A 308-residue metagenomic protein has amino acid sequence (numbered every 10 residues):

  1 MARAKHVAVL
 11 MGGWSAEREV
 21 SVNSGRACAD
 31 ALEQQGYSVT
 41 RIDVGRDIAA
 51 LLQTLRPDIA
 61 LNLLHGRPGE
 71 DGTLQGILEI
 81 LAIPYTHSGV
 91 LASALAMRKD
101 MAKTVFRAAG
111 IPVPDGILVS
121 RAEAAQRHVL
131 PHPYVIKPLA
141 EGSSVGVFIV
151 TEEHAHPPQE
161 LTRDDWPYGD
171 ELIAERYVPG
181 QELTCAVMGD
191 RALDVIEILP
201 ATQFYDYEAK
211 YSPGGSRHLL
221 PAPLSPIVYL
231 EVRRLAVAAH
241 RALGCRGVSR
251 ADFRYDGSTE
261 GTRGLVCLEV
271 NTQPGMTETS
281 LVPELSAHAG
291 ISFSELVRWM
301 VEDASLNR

Functional and structural regions predicted by a protein language model:
M1-L91, L95-M97, M101, A108 (+3 more regions): ATP-binding N-terminal substructure of ATP-dependent carboxylate-amine bond-forming enzymes
M1-M11, V39, T54, L95-G180: Active-site nucleotide/adenylate-binding loops and adjacent lid/helix of ATP-dependent enzymes
A2, P226-R308: ATP-dependent carboxylate activation and anion-phosphoryl transfer catalytic cores that bind Mg-ATP to form
T54-P57, H128-P131, D190, G257-V266: A short, glycine/Asx- and small/polar-enriched loop/turn that sits immediately N-terminal to a beta-strand
L74-E79, F204-S212, T272: Short, flexible, mixed-charge acidic loops at enzyme active sites
V119, V147-E153, V187-G189, D256 (+2 more regions): Short beta-strand-to-turn element immediately C-terminal to the catalytic PLP-Schiff-base lysine in fold type I
A155-R234, T262-V266: Phosphate-binding site of ATP-dependent enzymes
